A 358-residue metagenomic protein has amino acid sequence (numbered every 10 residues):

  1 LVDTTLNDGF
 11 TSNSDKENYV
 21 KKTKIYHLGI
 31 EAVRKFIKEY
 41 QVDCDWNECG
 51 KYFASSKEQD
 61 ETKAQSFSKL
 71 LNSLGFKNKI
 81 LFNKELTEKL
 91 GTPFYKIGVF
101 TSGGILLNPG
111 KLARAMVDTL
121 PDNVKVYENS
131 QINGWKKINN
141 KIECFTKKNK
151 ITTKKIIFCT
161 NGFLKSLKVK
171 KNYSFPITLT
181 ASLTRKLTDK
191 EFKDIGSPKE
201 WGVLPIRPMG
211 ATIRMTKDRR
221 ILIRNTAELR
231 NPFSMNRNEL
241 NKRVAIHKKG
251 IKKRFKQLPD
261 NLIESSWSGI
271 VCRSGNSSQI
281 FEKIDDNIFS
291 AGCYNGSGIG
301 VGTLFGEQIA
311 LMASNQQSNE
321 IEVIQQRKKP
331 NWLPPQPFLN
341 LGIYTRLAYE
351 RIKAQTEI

Functional and structural regions predicted by a protein language model:
L1-K24: Glycine-rich active-site loop/strand segments that organize a redox cofactor
T4-T11, K35-A115: Flavin (FAD/FMN) cofactor-binding and adjacent substrate-gating region of FAD-dependent oxidoreductase domains
E17-K35, S66, I246-G250: A non-catalytic, amphipathic alpha-helix used as a structural packing/dimerization or gating element in enzyme scaffolds
E39-N47, I132-G134, K150-K190, D194-D285: Active-site substrate-recognition segment that forms the wall of the catalytic cavity or substrate channel
T62, S66-L70, P93-K155, C159: Helical element adjacent to the flavin cofactor pocket in flavoenzyme catalytic cores
K79-F82, K125-Y127, E264-S266: General small-molecule cofactor/ligand-binding pocket signal
I80, D285-S290, Y294-I358: C-terminal lid/capping helical subdomain adjacent to the catalytic/cofactor pocket in oxidative enzymes
N140-E143, P198-K199, N287: Short, hydrophobic/aromatic-rich segments at coil-to-beta transitions
